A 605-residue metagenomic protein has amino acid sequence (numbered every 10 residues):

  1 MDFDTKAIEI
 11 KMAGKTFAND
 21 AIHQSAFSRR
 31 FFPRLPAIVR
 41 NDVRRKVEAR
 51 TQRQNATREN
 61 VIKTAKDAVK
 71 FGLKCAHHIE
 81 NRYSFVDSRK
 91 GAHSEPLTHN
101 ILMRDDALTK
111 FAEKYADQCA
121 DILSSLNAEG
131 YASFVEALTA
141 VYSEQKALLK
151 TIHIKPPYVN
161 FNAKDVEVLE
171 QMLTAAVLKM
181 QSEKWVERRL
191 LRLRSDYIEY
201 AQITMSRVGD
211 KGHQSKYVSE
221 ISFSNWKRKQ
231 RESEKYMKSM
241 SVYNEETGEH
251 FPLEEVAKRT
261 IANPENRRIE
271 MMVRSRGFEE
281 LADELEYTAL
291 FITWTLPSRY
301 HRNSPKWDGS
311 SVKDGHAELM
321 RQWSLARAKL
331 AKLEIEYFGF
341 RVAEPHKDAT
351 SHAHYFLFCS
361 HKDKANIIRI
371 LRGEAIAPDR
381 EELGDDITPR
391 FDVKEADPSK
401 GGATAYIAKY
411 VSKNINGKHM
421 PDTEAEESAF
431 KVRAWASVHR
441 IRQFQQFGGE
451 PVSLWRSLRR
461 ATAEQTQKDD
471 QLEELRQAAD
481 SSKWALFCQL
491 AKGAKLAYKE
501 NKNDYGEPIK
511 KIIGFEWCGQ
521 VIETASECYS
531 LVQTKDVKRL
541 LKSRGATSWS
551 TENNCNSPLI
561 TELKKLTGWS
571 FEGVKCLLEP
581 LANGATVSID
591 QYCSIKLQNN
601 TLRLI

Functional and structural regions predicted by a protein language model:
M1-A349, H361-I605: Right-hand nucleic-acid polymerase module
F356-F358: Short hydrophobic/aromatic beta-strand micro-patches that form the beta-sheet surface supporting nucleotide- or nucleic
